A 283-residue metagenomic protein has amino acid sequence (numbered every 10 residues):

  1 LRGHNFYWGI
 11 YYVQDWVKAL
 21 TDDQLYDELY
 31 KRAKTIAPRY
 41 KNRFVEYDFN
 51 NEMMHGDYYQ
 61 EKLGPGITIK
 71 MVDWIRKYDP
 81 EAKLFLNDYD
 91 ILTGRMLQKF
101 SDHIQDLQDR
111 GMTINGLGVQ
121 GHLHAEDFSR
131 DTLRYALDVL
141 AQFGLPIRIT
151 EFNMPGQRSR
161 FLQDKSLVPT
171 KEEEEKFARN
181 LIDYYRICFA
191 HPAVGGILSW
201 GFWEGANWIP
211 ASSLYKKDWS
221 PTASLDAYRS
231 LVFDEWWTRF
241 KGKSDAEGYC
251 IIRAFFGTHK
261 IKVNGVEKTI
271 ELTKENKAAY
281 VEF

Functional and structural regions predicted by a protein language model:
L1-I91: Substrate-binding cleft and catalytic face of glycoside hydrolase catalytic domains, especially the flexible beta-alpha
V45, F49-N50, A190-G205, W237: Extracellular serine-dependent O-acyl
Q60-N87, R95-K165, I182-G195, W200 (+1 more regions): Glycoside hydrolase catalytic-domain groove-lining segments
K217-E235: Catalytic cores of secreted or luminal carbohydrate-active enzymes
E235-E247: Short, acidic Ser/Thr/Gly-rich low-complexity loop/linker segments typical of extracellular and cell-surface proteins
S244-I252, V266: Short, solvent-exposed S/T- and G/P-enriched segments that are highly enriched in secreted/extracellular and lumenal
F256-E267: A short, solvent-exposed beta-strand micro-motif common in secreted/extracellular proteins
K268-F283: Extracellular beta-sheet/turn segments enriched in Thr/Pro/Gly and aliphatic residues
